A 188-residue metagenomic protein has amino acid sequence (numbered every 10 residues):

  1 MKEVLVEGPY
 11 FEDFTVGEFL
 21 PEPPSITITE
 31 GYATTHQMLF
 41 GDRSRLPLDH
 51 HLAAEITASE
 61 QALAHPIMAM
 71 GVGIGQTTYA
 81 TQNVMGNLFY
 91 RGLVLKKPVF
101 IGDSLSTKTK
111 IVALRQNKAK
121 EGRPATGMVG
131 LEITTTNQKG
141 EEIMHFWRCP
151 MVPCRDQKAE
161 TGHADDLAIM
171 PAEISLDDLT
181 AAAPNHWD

Functional and structural regions predicted by a protein language model:
M1-Y90, M144, C154-D188: Hot-dog-fold acyl-thioester-processing enzymes
I28, A113, P150-V152: A short acidic/small-residue loop/turn micro-motif
F89-Q138: Hydrophobic beta-sheet segments that form the core/acyl-binding groove of ACP/CoA-dependent acyl-chain-processing
M128-G162: A contiguous, mid-protein "functional segment" used to position or interact with cofactors/ions or partner subunits
